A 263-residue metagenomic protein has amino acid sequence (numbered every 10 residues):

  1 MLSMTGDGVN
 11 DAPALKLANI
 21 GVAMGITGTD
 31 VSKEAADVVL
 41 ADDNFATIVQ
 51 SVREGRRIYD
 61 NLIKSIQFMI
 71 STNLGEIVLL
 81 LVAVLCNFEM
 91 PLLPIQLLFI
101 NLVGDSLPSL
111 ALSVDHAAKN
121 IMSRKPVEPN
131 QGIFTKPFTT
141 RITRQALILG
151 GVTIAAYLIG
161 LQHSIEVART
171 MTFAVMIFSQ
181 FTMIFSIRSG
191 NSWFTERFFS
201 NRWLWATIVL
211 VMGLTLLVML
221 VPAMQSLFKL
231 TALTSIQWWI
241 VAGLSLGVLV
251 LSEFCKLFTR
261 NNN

Functional and structural regions predicted by a protein language model:
M1-A12, K16-I20, L62, V84-N87 (+2 more regions): Cytosolic catalytic headpiece
M1-S3, G25-N191: Membrane-embedded transport module
P94-Q96, W203, L233-W239: Loop-to-transmembrane alpha-helix initiation sites
I100-G104, M176-M183, V211-V218, S245-S252: Alpha-helical transmembrane segments of multi-pass membrane proteins
A118-K125, T195-E196, F258-N263: Short, Lys/Arg-enriched, Gly/Pro-containing loop segments at transmembrane-helix junctions of multi-pass membrane
I121, A206-T207, W238-V241: Multi-pass alpha-helical transmembrane bundle typical of ion/small-solute transporters and intramembrane aspartyl
V152-A156, L210-S226: Hydrophobic alpha-helical transmembrane segments in multi-pass integral membrane proteins
E196-W205: Cytoplasmic-side transmembrane-helix entry/capping segments in multi-pass membrane proteins
